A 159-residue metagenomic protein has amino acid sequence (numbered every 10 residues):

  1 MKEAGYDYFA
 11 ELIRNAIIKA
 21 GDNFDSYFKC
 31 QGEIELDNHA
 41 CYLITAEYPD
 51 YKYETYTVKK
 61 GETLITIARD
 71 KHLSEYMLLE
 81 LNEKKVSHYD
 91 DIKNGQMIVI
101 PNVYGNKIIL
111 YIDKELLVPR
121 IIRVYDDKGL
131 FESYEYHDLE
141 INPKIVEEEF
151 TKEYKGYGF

Functional and structural regions predicted by a protein language model:
M1-I13: Acidic/charged, solvent-exposed loop-and-adjacent secondary-structure segments enriched in E/D, K/R, S/T, and G/P
A20-Y42, D50-K52, K60, H72-S74 (+4 more regions): Non-transmembrane domains of secretory- and envelope-associated proteins
A68, L79: The alpha-helix within a helix-turn-helix
